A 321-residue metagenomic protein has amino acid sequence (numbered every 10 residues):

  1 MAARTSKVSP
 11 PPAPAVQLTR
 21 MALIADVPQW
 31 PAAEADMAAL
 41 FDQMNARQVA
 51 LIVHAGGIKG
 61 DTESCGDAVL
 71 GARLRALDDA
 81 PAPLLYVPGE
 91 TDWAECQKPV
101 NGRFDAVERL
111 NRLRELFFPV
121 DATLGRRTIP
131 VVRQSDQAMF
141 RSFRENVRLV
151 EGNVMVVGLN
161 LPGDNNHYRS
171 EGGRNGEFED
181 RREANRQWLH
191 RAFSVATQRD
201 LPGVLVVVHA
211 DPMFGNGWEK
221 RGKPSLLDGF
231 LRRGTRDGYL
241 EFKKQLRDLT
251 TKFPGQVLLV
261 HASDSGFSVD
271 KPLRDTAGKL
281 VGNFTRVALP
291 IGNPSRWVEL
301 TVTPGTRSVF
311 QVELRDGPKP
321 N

Functional and structural regions predicted by a protein language model:
R4-V69, L201: N-terminal active-site segment of His-dependent metallophosphoesterases
A13-P14, M44-L51, V157, G172-P272: His/acidic metal-ligating clusters that form di-metal
Q17, L23, A33-L40, A55 (+4 more regions): Stable alpha-helical elements in mature extracytoplasmic
D26, M44, I52, G57 (+5 more regions): Divalent metal-coordination and catalytic microenvironments
D26-W30, I58-T62, K98-R103, R174-E179 (+1 more regions): Second-shell loop/turn segments in exported
W30-A32, G60-T62, P88-Q97, D164-R169 (+2 more regions): Active-site environment of divalent metal-dependent phosphoester hydrolases
V69-A184, W188, L273-G292, W297-T301: Extended active-site neighborhood of metal-dependent phosphoesterases/phosphodiesterases
V302-N321: A short C-terminal boundary segment appended to hydrolase-like catalytic domains
